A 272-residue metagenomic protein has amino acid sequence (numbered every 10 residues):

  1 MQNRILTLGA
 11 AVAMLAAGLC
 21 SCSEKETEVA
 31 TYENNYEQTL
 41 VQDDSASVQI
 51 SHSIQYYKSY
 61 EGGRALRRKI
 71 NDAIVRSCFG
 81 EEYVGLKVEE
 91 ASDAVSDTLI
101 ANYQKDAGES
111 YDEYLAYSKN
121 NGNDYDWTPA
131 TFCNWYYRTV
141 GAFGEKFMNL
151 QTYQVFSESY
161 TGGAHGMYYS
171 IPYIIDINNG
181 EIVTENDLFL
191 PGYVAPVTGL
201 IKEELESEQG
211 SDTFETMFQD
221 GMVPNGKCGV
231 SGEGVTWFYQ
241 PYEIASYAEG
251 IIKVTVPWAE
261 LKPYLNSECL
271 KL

Functional and structural regions predicted by a protein language model:
M1-G9: Bacterial N-terminal signal peptides that target proteins for export
V12-A13: Repetitive helical segments and hydrophobic/amphipathic motifs
A17-S21: C-terminal motif of bacterial Sec signal peptides marking the signal peptidase cleavage site
C22-L272: Compositionally biased intrinsically disordered regions enriched in Thr/Gly
